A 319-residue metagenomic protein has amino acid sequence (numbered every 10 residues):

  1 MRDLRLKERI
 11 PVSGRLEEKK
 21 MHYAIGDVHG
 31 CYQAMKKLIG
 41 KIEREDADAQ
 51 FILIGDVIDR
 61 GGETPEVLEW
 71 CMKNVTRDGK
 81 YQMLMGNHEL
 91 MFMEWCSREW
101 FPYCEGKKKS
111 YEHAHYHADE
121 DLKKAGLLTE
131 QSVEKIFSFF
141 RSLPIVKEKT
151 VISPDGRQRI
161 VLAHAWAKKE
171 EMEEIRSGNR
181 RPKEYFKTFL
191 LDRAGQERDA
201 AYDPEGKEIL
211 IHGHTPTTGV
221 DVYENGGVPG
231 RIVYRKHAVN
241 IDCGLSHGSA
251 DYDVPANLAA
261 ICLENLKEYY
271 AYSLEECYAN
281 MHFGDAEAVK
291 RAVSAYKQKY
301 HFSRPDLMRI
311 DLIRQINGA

Functional and structural regions predicted by a protein language model:
M1-L4, R314-A319: Non-Sec secretion/translocation targeting segments of pathogen effectors
M1-W70: N-terminal active-site segment of His-dependent metallophosphoesterases
A24, F51-L53, M83-L84, V161 (+2 more regions): Residue-level marker for buried hydrophobic side chains located in beta-strands that build the well-ordered beta-sheet
D27, D56, G86-N87, H164 (+1 more regions): Divalent metal-coordination and catalytic microenvironments
H29-C31, D59, L90, A167 (+2 more regions): Short, glycine/acidic-enriched loop or turn micro-motifs at the edges of active sites
D48, R60-E148, R157: Active-site neighborhood of divalent metal-dependent phosphoester bond hydrolases
H113-V239, G244-D251, L274: Acidic, His/Gly-enriched loop-helix segments that form or flank divalent-metal centers in metallo-dependent hydrolases
Y234-I316: Binuclear metal-dependent phosphoesterase catalytic core
